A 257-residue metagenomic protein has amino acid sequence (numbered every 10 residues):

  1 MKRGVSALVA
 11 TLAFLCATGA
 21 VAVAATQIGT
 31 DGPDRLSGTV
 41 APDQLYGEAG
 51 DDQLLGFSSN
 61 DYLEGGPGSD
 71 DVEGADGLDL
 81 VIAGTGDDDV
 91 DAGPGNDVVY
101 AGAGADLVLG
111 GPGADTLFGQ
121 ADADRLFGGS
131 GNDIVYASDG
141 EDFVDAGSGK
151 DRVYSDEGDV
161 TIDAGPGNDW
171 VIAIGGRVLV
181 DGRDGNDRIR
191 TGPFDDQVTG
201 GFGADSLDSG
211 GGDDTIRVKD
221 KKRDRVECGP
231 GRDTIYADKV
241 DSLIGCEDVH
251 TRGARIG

Functional and structural regions predicted by a protein language model:
M1-V9: Bacterial N-terminal signal peptides that target proteins for export
V9-T18: Bacterial N-terminal signal peptides
G19-T26: Sec/Tat signal peptide C-region and signal peptidase I cleavage site
Q27-G29, G257: Disulfide-bonded cysteine-rich modules in secreted/extracellular proteins, activating on the conserved Cys frameworks
G29-G32, G38, G47, G56 (+20 more regions): Glycine-centered beta-turn/loop sites at beta-strand termini
V218-G257: Leucine-rich solenoid repeat scaffolds
